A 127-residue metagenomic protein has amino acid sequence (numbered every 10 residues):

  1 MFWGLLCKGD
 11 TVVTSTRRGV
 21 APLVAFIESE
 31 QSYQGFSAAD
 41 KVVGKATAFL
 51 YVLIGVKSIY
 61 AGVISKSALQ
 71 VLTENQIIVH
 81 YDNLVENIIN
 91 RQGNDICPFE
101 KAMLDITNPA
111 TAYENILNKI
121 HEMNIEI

Functional and structural regions predicted by a protein language model:
M1-G62, D82-L84, I89-A102: Conserved mixed alpha/beta catalytic, RNA-binding, or beta-rich assembly cores of soluble enzyme, regulatory
I54-K57, L69-I127: C-terminal binding/interaction regions
V63-S67: Short, polar loop motifs at secondary-structure junctions
